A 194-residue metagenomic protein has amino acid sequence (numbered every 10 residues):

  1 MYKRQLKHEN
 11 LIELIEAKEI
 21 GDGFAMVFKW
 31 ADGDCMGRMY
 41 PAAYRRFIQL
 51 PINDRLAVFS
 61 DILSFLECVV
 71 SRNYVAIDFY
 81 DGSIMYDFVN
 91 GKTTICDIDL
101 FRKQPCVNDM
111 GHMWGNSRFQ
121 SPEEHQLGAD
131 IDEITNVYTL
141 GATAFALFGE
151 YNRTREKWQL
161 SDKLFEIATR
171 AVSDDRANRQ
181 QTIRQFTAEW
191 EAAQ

Functional and structural regions predicted by a protein language model:
E13-F24: Short beta-strand micro-motifs within the conserved protein kinase catalytic domain, predominantly in the N-lobe
A31-A43: Structural motif in protein kinase domains
V58-F59: Activation segment signature within eukaryotic-like protein kinase domains
L66, V70-D87: Catalytic-loop of the protein kinase fold
S83-I98: Conserved protein kinase catalytic/activation segment
D109-E124: Conserved activation segment of eukaryotic-like protein kinases, specifically the C-terminal portion of the activation
E123-E133: Conserved end of the kinase activation segment
S173-Q185: A conserved short helix/loop substructure at the end of the activation segment of eukaryotic-like protein kinase domains
